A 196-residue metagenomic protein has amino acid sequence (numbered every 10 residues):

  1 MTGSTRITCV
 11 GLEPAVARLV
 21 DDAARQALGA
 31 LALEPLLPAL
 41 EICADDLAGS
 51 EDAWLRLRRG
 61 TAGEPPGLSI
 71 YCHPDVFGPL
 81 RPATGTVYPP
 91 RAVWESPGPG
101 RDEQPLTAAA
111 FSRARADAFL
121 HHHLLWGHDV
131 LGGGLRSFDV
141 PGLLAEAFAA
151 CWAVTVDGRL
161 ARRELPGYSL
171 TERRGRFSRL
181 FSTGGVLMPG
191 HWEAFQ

Functional and structural regions predicted by a protein language model:
T2-W94, G158-R159, R163-P166: Auxiliary, metal-adjacent structural segments of Zn-dependent hydrolase domains
A15-L19, S112-A116, F148: Short amphipathic alpha-helical segments
T86-V87, R113, W152-T155: Amphipathic alpha-helical protein-interaction segments
P99-F119: Short pre-active-site segment immediately N-terminal to the catalytic Zn-binding motif
P105, S137-V140: Short acidic, glycine/proline-rich loop/turn micro-motifs
A114-L135: Active-site recognition of the HExxH zinc-binding catalytic motif
G132, D139-R176: Post-HExxH zinc-binding segment in Zn-dependent metallohydrolases
S178-Q196: Pan-zinc metallopeptidase signature
